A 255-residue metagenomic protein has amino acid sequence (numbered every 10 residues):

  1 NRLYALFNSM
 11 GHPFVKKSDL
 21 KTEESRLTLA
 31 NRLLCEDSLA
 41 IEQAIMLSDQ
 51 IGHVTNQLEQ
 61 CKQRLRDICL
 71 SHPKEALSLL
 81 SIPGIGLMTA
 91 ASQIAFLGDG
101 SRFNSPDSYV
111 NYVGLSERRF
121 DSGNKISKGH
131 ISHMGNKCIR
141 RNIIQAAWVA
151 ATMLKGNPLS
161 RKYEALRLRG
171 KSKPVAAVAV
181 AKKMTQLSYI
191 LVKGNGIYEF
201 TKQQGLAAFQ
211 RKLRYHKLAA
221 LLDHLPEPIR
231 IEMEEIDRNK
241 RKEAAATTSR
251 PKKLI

Functional and structural regions predicted by a protein language model:
N1-A76: Glycine-rich, often acidic, oxyanion-interacting loops/wings at catalytic, nucleic-acid, or phospho-protein interfaces
N1-L3, K62, G98-R102, V149-N157 (+1 more regions): Short helix-capping/linker segments at secondary-structure and domain boundaries
R2-A5, M46, S92, S108 (+2 more regions): Amphipathic alpha-helical interaction segments
R2-S9, K16-T22, S122-K125, L154-S160 (+2 more regions): Short coil/turn segments at secondary-structure boundaries
L6, S92, N142, A146 (+2 more regions): Amphipathic alpha-helical segments in well-ordered regions
S78-S81, L87, A91-R169, K173: Phosphate-backbone recognition surface of nucleic-acid-processing proteins
N124, K162-I255: Low-complexity, acidic/Ser/Thr- and charged residue-rich accessory regions of DNA metabolism proteins
